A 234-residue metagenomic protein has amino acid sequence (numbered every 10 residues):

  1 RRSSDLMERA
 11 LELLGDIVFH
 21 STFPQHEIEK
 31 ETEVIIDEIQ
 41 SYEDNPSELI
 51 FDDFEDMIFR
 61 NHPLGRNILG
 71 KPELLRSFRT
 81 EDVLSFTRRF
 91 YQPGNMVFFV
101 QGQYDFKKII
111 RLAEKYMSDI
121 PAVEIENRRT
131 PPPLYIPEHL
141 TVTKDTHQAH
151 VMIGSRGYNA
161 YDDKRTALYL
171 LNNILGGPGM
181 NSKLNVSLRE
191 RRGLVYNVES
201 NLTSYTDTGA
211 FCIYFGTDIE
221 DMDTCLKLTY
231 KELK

Functional and structural regions predicted by a protein language model:
R1-I125, T141, T146, Y158 (+2 more regions): Charge-rich, well-structured scaffold segments of protease-associated domains
R60, Q92, T166-A167, K183: Generic hydrophobic-segment detector
E124-S182: His/Glu-based metal-binding/catalytic segments typifying zinc-dependent metallopeptidases
